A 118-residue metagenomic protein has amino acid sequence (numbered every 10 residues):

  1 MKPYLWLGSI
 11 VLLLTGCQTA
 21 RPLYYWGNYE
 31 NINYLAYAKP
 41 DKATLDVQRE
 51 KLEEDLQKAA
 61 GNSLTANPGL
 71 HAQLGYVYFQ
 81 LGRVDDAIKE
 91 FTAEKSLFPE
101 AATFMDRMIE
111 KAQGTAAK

Functional and structural regions predicted by a protein language model:
L14-G16: C-terminal motif of bacterial Sec signal peptides marking the signal peptidase cleavage site
Q18-A20: Bacterial signal peptide processing site
L23-W26, T65: Residue signature of alpha-solenoid helical repeat architecture, marking inter-repeat boundaries and helix-start
